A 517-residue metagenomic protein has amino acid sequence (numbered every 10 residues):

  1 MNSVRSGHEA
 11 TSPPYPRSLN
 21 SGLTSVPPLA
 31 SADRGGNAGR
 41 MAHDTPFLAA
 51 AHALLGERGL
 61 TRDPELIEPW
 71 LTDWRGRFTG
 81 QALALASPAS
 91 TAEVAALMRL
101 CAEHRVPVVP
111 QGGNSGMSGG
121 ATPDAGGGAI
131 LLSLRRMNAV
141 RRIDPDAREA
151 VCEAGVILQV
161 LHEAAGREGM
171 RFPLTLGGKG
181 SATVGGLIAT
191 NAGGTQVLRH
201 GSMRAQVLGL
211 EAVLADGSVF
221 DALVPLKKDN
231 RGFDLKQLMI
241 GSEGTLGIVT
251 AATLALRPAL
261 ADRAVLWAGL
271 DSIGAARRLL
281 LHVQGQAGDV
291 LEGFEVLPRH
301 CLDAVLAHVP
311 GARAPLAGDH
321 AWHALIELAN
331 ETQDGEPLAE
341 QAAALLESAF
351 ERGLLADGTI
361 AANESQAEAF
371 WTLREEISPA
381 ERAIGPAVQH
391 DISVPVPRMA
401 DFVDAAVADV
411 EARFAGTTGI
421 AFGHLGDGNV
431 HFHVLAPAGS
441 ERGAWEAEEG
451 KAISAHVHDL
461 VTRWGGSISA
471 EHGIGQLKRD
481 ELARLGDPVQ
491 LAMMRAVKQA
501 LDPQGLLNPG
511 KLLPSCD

Functional and structural regions predicted by a protein language model:
N2-S6, S12, R17-S21, S25 (+1 more regions): Low-acidity, Ser/Thr- and Arg-rich intrinsically disordered low-complexity segments
G35-R99, G116-R148, C301-R313, E364-D391 (+2 more regions): N-terminal flexible segment immediately upstream of the FAD-binding catalytic core in FAD-dependent oxidoreductases
G56-E57, T462-I474, Q499, P503-L507: Alpha-helix capping/hinge segments and adjacent helical runs
P64-E68, A264-G269, R277-E449, I453-H456 (+2 more regions): C-terminal substrate-recognition/cap domain of FAD-linked oxidoreductases
A139-E295, L507: FAD-binding subdomain of flavoenzyme oxidoreductases
S218, R479-D517: Activity-critical C-terminal alpha-helical subdomain
